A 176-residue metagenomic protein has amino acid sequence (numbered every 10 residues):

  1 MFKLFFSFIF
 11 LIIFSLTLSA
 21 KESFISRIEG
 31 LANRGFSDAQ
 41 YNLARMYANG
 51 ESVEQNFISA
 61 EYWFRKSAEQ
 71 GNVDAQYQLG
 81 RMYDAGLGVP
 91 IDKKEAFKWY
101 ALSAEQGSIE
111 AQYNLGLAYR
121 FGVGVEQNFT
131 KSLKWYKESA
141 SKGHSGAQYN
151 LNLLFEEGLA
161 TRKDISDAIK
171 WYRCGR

Functional and structural regions predicted by a protein language model:
S7-S15: Bacterial N-terminal signal peptides
A20-E51, K66: N-terminal segments that cap or nucleate solenoid repeat domains
L31, K66-S67, L102-S103, E138-S139 (+1 more regions): Canonical positions in the second alpha-helix
N42-N49, V53, Y77-A85, V89 (+3 more regions): Hydrophobic face of amphipathic alpha-helices that form TPR/SEL1-like repeat modules and related alpha-solenoid
